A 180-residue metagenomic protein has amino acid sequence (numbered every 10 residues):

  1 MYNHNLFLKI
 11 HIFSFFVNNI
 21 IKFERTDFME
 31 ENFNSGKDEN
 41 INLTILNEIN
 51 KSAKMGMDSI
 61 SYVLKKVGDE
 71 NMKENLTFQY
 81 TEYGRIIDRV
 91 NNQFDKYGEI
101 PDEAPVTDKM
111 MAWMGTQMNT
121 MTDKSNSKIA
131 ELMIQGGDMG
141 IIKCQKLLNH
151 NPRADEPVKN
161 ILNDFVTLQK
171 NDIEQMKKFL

Functional and structural regions predicted by a protein language model:
H4-F28, G36-D38: Short, Lys/Arg-enriched N-terminal segments with co-localized hydrophobic residues within the first ~10-30 amino acids
F28-L180: Amphipathic alpha-helical hairpins
